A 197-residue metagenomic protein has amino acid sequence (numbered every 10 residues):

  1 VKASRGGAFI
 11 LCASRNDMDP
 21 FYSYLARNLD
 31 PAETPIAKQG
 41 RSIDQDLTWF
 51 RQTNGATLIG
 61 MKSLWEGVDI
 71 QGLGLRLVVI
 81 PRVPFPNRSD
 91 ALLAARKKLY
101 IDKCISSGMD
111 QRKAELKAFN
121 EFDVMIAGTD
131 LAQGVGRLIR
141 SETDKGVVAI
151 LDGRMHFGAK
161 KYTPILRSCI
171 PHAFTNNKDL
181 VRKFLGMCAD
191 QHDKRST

Functional and structural regions predicted by a protein language model:
V1-T197: ASCE RecA-like P-loop NTPase motor cores that couple ATP hydrolysis to mechanical translocation on nucleic acids
